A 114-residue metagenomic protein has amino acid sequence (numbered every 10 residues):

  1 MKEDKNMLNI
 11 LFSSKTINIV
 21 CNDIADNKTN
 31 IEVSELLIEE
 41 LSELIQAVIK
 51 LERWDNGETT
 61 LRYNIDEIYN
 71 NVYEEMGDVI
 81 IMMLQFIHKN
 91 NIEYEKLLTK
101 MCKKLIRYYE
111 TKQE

Functional and structural regions predicted by a protein language model:
M1-M76, I80-E114: Flexible "arm" and connector segments at domain edges
